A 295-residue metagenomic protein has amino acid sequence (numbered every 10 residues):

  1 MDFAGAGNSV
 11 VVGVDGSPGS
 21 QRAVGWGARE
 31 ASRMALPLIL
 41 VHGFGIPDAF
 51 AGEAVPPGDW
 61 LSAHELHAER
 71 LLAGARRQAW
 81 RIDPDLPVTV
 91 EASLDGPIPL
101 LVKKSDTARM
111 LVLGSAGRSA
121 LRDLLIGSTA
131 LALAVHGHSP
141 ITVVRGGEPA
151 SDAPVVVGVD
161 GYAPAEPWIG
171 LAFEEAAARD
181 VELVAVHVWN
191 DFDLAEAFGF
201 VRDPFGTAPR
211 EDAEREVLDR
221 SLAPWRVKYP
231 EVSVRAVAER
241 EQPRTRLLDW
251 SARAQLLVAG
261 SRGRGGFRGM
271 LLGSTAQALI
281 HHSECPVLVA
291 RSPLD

Functional and structural regions predicted by a protein language model:
M1-A6, G19, D59-S62, R77-L111 (+2 more regions): Structural beta-alpha unit
D2-G58, P154-F205, R226-V237, D295: Small/aliphatic-rich secondary-structure junction motif
M34-P37, L86, S139, V181-E182 (+1 more regions): Short glycine/serine/threonine/alanine-rich loop segments
G58-R70, P204-E214: A short acidic, glycine-rich active-site loop that binds or catalyzes chemistry on phosphate/adenosine moieties
V112-S115, I141-G146, V287-R291: Short beta-strand elements of ligand-binding domains
L113-A132, D152, L256-H282: Glycine-rich, Arg-bearing micro-motifs that act as flexible, cationic patches
T129-G147: Short, structured interface segments
E182-S261, R268-M270: Structured core of small recognition/catalytic domains
